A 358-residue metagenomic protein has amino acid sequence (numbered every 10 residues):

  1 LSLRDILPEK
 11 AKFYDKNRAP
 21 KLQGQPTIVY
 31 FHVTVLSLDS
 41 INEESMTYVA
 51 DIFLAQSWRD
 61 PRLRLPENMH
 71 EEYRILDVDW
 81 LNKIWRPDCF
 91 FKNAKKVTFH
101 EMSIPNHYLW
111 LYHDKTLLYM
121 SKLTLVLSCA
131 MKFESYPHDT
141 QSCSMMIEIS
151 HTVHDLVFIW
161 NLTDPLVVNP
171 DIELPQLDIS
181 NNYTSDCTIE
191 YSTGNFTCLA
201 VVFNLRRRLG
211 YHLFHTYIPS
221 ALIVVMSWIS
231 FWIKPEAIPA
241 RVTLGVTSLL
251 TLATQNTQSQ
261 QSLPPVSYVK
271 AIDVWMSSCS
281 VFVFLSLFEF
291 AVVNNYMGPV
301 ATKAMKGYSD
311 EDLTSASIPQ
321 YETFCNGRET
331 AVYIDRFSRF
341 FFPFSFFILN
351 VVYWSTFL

Functional and structural regions predicted by a protein language model:
L1-V246, Q255-W275, N295-S338, F357-L358: Non-transmembrane, solvent-exposed beta-strand/loop segments in proteins with extracellular/lumenal exposure or large
A221-M226, M276-A291, R336-T356: Single-pass alpha-helical transmembrane segments
L250-T257, I348: Aromatic-anchored segments of alpha-helical transmembrane domains
L252, V281, F290-G298: Short, well-ordered loop/turn and helix-capping segments at boundaries between secondary-structure elements and domains
